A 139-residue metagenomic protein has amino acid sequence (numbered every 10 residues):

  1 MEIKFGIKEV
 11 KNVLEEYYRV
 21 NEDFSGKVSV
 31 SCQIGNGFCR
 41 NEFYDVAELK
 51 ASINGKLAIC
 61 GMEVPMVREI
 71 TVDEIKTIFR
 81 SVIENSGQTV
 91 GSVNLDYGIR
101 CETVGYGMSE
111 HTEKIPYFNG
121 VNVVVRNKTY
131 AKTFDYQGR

Functional and structural regions predicted by a protein language model:
I3-V30: Short, low-complexity, charged amphipathic interaction modules
V20-R139: Detector for the mature cores of small, proteolytically processed and post-translationally modified peptide effectors
